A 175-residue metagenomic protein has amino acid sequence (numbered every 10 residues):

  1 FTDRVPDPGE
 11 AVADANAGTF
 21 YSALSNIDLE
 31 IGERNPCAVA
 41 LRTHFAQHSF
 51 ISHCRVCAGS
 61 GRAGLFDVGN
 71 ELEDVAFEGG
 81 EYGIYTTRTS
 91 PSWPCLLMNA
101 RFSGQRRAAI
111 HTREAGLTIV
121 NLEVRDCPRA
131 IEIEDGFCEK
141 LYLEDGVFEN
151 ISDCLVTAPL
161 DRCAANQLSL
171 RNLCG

Functional and structural regions predicted by a protein language model:
F1-G175: Extracellular/periplasmic carbohydrate-active domains that bind, remodel, or depolymerize complex polysaccharides
